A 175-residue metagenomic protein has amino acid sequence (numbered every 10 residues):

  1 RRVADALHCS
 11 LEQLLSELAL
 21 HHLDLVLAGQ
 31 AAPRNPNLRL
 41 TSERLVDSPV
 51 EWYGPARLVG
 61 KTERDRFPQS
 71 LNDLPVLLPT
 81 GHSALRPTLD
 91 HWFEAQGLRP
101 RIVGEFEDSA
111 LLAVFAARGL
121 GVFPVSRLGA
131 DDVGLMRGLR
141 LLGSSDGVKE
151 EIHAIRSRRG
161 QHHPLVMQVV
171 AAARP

Functional and structural regions predicted by a protein language model:
R1, S70, R86-R99: Ligand-binding cleft/hinge of the Venus flytrap
R1-N35, F106: Central regulatory/effector-binding core of bacterial HTH transcription factors
L25, E43-R44, E51-Y53, P75 (+3 more regions): Residues embedded in well-ordered beta-strands
L27-N37, A110-L139: A ligand-binding cleft/hinge motif common to bilobed small-molecule-binding domains
Q30-A31, A56, S126-G129, S145 (+1 more regions): Short secondary-structure boundary segments
N37-G81: Flexible hinge/capping segments at coil-to-helix
L40-E51, R127, L135-K149: Short beta-strand->loop
R140-P175: A late-sequence structural motif
